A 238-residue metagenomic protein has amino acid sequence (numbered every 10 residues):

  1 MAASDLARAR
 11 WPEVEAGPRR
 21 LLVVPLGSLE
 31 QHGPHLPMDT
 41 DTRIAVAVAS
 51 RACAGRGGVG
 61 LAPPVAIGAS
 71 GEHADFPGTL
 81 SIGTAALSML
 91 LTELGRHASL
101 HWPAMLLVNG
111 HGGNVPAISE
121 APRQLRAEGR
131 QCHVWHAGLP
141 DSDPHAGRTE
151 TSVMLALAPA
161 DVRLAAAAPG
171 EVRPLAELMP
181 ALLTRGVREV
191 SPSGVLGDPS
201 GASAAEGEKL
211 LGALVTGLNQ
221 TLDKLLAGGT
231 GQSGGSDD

Functional and structural regions predicted by a protein language model:
M1-V108, G112-D238: Extended, histidine- and acidic-residue-enriched regions that form the cofactor-binding/catalytic faces
